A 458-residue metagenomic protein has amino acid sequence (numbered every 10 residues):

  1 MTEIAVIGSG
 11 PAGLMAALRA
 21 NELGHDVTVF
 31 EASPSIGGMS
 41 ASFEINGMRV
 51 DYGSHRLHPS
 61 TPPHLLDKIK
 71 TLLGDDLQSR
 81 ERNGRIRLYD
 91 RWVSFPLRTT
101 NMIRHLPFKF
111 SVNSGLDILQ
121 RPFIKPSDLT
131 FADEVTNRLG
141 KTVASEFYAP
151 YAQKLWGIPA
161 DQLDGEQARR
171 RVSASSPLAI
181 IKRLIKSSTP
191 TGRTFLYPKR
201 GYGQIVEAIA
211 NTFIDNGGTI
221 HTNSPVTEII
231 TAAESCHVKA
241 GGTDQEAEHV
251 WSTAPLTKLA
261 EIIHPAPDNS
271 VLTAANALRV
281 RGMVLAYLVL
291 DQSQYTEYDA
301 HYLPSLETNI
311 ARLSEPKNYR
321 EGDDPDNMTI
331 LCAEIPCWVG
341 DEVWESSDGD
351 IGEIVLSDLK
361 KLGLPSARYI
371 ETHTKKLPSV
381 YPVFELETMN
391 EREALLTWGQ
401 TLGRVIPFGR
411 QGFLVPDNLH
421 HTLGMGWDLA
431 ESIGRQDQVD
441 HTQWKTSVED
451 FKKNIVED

Functional and structural regions predicted by a protein language model:
T2-V29: N-terminal Rossmann-like FAD-binding beta1-loop-alpha1 element of flavoenzymes
G8, S79-E81, T222-S224, I230 (+2 more regions): Short loop/edge segments at beta-strand edges and connector loops that shape dinucleotide/nucleotide cofactor-binding
A12, S35, T257: Conserved Rossmann-like nucleotide-cofactor binding loop
N21-E44: Glycine-rich FAD pyrophosphate-binding loop
L23, P225-G349, E353-G363, A367 (+3 more regions): Mid-domain catalytic core of redox enzymes that form a hydrophobic substrate pocket/lid adjacent to a catalytic redox
N46-F123: Dinucleotide-binding Rossmann-like beta1-alpha1 core, especially the glycine-rich loop that anchors the ADP
R91, P107, L116-E228, A232 (+3 more regions): Active-site/ligand-binding neighborhood in enzyme catalytic cores
L386-D458: C-terminal lid/capping helical subdomain adjacent to the catalytic/cofactor pocket in oxidative enzymes
